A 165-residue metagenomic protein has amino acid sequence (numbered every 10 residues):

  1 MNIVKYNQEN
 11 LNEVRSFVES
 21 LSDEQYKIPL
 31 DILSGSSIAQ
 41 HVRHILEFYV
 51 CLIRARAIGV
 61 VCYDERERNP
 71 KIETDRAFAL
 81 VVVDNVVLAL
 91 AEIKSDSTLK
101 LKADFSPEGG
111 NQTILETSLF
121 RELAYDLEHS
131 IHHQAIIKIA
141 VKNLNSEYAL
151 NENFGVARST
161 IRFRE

Functional and structural regions predicted by a protein language model:
M1-D23, A39-A57: Alpha-helical bundle segments that constitute or directly flank the non-heme di-iron/ferroxidase center
I3-N10, I38, D75-V82, D126-H129: Amphipathic alpha-helix face/heptad-repeat signature
K5-Y6, L11, G35, A55 (+4 more regions): Charge-rich alpha-helical segments
L11, R15-E19, L46-V50, D84-A91 (+2 more regions): Structural signal for well-ordered, non-membrane alpha-helices
S20-Y26, E92-S97, V141-Y148: Surface-exposed helix-capping loop/turn segments at secondary-structure junctions
K27-E65, N111-G155, I161-F163: Short, contiguous alpha-helical
G59-L99: Helix-adjacent hinge/juxtasegments
K94-Q112: Carboxylate-rich helix-loop segments that flank metal/cofactor sites and access channels in metalloenzymes
